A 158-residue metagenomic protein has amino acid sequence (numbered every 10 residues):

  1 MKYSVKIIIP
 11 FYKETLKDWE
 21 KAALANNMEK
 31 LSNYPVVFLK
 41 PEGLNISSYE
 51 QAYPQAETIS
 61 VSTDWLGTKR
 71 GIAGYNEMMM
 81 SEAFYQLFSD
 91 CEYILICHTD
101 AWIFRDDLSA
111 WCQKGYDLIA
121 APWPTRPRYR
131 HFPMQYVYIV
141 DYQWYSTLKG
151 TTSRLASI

Functional and structural regions predicted by a protein language model:
M1-A25: N-proximal low-complexity "stem/linker" segments adjacent to membrane-targeting elements
I9-K13, F38-E42, A120: Short beta-strand/turn micro-motifs composed of small residues that flank or help shape donor/cofactor-binding pockets
T15-E20, E42-Y49, L108, Y129: Short, charged/polar "capping" segments at the starts of alpha-helices and the immediately preceding loops
A23-Y34: Short, acidic, metal-binding catalytic loop of nucleotide-sugar glycosyltransferases
L39-E92: Active-site-proximal specificity loops/subdomain of glycosyltransferases
C91-I103: Short beta-strand-to-loop acidic/aromatic patch adjacent to the donor-nucleotide binding site
W102-M134: Conserved donor-nucleotide/metal-binding helix-loop-beta segment in metal-dependent transferases, i.e., the alpha-helix
V140-I158: Catalytic core and acceptor-binding pocket of nucleotide-sugar-dependent glycosyltransferases
